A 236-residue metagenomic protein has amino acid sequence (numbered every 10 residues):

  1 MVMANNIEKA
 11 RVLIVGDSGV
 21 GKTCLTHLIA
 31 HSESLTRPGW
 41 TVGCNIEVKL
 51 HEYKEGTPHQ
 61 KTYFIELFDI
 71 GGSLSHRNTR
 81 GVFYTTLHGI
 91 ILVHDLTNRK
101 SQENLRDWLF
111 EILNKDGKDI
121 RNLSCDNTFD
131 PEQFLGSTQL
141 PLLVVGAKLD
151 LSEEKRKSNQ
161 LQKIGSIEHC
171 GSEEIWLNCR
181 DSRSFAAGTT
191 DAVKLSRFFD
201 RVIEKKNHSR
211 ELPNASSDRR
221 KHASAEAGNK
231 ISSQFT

Functional and structural regions predicted by a protein language model:
M1-N214, Q234-T236: TRAFAC-class small GTPase G-domain
D218-T236: Extreme C-terminal disordered tails of eukaryotic proteins encode short linear targeting/docking signals used
